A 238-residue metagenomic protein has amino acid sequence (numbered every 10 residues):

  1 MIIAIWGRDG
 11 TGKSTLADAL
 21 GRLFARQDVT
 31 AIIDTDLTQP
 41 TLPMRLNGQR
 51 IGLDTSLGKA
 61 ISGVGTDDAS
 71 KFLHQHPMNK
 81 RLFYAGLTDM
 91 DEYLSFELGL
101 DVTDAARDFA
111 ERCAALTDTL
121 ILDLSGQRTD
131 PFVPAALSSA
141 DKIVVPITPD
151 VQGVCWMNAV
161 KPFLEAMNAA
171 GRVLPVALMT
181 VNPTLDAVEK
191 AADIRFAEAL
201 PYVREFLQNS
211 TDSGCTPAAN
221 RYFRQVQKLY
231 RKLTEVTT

Functional and structural regions predicted by a protein language model:
I2-T38, L42: Walker A/P-loop phosphate-binding motif and the immediately C-terminal alpha-helix
V29-L82: Phosphate-binding loop that captures ATP/GTP phosphates
D34-T38, M179-P183, V203: Residues in the short beta-alpha loop(s) of Rossmann-like NAD(P)-binding domains
G48-G52, F163-L164, C215-P217: Short, hinge-like loop/turn segments at secondary-structure boundaries
A69-Q75, Y84-T129: Cytosolic-facing regulatory segments adjacent to core modules
D108, A114-A115, T119, L124-A199: Conserved catalytic-core segment of NTP-binding enzymes
G153-N158, F206-D212: Short, charged, surface-exposed secondary-structure boundary motifs
Q208-Y230: C-terminal boundary of histidine-terminating zinc-finger modules
